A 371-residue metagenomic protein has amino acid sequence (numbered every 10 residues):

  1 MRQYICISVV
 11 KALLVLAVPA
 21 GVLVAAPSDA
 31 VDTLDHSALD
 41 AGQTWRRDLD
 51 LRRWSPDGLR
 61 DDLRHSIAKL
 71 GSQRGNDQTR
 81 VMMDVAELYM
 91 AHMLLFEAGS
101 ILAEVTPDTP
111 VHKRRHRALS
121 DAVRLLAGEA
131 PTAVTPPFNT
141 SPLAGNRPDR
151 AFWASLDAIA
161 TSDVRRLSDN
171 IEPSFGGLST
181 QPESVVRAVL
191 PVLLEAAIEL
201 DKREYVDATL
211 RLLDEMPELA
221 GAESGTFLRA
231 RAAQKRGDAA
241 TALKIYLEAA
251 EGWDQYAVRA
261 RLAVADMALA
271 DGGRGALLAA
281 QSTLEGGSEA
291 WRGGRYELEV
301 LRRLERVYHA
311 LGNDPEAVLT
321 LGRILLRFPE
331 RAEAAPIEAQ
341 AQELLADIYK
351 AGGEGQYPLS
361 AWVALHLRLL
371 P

Functional and structural regions predicted by a protein language model:
M1-D35: Gram-negative bacterial Sec-dependent N-terminal signal peptides
V24-R80: N-terminal leader/linker segments that initiate helical-solenoid repeat arrays
T33-D40, I67-N76, A103-V111, P136-P148 (+8 more regions): Solenoid-like repeat scaffolds
G42-R46, N76-M82, M93, T109-R117 (+10 more regions): Generic helix N-cap/helix-start motif at coil->alpha-helix transitions
R53-R64, M90-I101, A122-T135, I159-E172 (+5 more regions): Helix-turn-helix repeat elements of alpha-solenoid scaffolds
I67-A133: Post-signal peptide N-terminal segment of secreted/secretory-pathway proteins
E87, S120-A122, L156, E195 (+3 more regions): Residue-level recognition of tetratricopeptide repeat
T106-H112, H116-S162, R166-D169, G177: Glycine- and small hydrophobic-enriched segments that form the cores of compact globular domains
